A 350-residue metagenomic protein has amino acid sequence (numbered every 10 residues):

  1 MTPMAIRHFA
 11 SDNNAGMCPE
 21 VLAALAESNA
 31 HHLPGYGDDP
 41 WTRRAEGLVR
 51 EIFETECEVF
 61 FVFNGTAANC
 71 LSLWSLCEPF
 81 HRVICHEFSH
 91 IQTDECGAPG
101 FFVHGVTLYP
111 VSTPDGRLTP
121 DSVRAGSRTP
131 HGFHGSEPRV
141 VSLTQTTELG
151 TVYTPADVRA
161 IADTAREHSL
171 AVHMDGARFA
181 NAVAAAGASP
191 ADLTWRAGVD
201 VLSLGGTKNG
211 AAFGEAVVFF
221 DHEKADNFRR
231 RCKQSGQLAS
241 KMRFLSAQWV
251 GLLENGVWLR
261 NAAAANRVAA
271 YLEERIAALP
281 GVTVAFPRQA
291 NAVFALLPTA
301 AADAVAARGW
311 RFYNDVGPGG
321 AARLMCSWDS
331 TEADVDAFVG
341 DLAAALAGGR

Functional and structural regions predicted by a protein language model:
T2-F286, A290-R308, N314-S330, F338-R350: Conserved PLP-enzyme active-site core in the AAT-like
D334: Ligand-binding grooves and catalytic loops that recognize ribose/phosphate and carbohydrate rings, and esterified lipid
